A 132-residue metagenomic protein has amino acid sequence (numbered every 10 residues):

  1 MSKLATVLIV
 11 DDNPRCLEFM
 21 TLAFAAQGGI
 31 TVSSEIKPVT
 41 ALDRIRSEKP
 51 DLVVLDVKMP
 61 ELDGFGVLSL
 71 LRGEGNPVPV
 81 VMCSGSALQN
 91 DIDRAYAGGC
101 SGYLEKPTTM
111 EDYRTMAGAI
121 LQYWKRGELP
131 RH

Functional and structural regions predicted by a protein language model:
P14-S33: Two-component/phosphorelay signaling modules centered on CheY-like receiver
E35-T40: Conserved Asp/Asn-Gly motif in the active-site loop of CheY-like receiver
E48-V54: Active-site beta3 strand of CheY-like receiver
M59: Receiver (REC) domain active-site loop signature in two-component systems and cognate sites in sensor histidine kinases
T108-L121: C-terminal output helix
